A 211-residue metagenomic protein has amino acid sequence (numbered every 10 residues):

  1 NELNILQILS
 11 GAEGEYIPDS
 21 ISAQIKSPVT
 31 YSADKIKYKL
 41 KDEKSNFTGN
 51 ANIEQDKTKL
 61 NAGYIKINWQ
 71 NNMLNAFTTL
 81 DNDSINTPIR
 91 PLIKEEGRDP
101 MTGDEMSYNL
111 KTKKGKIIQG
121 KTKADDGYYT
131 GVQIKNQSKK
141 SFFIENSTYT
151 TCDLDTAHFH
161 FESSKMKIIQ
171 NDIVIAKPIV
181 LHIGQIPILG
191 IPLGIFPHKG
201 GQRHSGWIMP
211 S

Functional and structural regions predicted by a protein language model:
N1-S211: Structural signature for solvent-exposed beta-strand/loop edge elements and short helix-capping sites, enriched
